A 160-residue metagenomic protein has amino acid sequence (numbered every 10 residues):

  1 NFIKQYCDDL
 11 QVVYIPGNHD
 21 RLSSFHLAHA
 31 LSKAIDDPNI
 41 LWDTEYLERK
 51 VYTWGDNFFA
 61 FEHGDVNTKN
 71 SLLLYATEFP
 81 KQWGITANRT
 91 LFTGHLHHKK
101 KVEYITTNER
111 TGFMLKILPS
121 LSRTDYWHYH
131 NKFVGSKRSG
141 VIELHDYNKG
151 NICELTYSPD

Functional and structural regions predicted by a protein language model:
N1-H26, L31-P38: Core catalytic region of metal-dependent phosphoesterases/phosphodiesterases, especially metallo-beta-lactamase-like
L31-Y46, W54-A60, D65-P159: Conserved beta-sheet core of the metallophosphoesterase superfamily
